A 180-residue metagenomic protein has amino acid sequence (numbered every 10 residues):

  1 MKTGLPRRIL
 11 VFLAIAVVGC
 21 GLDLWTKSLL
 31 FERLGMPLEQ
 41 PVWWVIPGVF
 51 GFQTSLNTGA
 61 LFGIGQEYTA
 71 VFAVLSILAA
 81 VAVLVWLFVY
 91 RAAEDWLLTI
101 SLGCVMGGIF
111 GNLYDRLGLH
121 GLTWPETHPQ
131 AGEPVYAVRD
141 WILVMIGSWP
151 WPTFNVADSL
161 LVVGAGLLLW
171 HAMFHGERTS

Functional and structural regions predicted by a protein language model:
M1-S180: Alpha-helical transmembrane bundles and membrane-interface segments of multipass inner-membrane proteins
